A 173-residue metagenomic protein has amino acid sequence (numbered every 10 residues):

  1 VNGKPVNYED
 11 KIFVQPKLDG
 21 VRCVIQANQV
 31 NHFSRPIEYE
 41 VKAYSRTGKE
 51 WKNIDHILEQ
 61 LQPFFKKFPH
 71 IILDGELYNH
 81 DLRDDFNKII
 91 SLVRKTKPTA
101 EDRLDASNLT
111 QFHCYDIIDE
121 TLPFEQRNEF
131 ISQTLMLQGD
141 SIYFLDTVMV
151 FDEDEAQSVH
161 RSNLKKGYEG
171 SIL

Functional and structural regions predicted by a protein language model:
K4-S141: Covalent nucleotidyltransferase
D146-L173: Amphipathic alpha-helical
